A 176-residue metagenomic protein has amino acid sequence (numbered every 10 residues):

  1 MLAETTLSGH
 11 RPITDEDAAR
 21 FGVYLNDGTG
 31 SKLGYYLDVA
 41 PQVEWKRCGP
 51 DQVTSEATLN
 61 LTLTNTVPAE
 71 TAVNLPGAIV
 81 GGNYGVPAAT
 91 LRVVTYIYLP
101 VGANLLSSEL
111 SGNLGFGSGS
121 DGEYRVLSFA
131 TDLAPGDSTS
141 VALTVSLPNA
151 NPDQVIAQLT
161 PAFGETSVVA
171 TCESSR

Functional and structural regions predicted by a protein language model:
M1-R176: Lumenal/extracellular ectodomains and adaptor appendage modules of the eukaryotic vesicle/secretory system
